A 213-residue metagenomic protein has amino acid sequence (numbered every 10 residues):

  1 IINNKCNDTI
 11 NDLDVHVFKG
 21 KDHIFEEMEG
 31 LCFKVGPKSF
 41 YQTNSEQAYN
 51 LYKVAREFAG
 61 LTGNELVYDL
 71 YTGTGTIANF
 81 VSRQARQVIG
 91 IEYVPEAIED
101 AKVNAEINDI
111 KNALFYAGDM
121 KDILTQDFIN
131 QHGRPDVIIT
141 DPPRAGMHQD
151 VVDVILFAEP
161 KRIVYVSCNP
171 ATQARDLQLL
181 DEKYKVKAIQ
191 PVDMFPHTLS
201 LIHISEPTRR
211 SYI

Functional and structural regions predicted by a protein language model:
I1-L201, R209: Rossmann-like S-adenosyl-L-methionine
E206-T208, I213: Positively charged, low-complexity/disordered segments
